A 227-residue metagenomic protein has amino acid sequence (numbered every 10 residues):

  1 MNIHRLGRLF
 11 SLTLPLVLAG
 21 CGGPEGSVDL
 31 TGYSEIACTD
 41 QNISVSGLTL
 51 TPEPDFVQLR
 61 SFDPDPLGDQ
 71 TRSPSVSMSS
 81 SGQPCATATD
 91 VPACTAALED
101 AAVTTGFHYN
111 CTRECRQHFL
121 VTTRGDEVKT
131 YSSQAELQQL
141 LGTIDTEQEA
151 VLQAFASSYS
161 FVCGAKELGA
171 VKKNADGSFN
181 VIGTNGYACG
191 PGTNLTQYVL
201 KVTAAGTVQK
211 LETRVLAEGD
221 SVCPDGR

Functional and structural regions predicted by a protein language model:
M1-S11: Bacterial N-terminal signal peptides that target proteins for export
V17-G20: C-terminal motif of bacterial Sec signal peptides marking the signal peptidase cleavage site
G22-E25: Bacterial signal peptide processing site
D29-S46: Post-signal peptide N-terminal segment of mature Sec-exported envelope proteins
F56-V121, G169-K201: Exposed beta-strand-loop-beta-strand "reactive/processing" segments of non-cytosolic proteins
A97-F161: N-terminal trafficking/processing presequences and adjacent post-cleavage segments of proteins routed to secretion
S160-K166, N174, P224-D225: Polar/charged low-complexity regulatory segments
L211-D225: Short, solvent-exposed aromatic-acidic interface loops
